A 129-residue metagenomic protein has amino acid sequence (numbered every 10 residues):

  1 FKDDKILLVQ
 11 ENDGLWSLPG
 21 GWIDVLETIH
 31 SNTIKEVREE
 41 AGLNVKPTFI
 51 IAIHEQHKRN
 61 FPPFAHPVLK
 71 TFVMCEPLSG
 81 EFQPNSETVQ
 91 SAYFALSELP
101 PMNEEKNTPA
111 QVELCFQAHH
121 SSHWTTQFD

Functional and structural regions predicted by a protein language model:
F1-L18, V45, F49: N-terminal strand-loop-strand
I6, G80-Q83: Short helix-loop capping/hinge motifs at secondary-structure junctions, enriched in acidic/polar residues
L8, F72-M74, Y93: Conserved hydrophobic/aromatic beta-strand scaffold that supports enzyme active sites
W16, S86-D129: Nudix hydrolase/Nudix homology domain
L18-I50, V73: The catalytic Nudix box helix
I23, P77-L78, L99: Hydrophobic pocket-lining residues within nucleotide cofactor-binding pockets
R38, L43, F49-P67: Mid-protein regulatory/catalytic core that forms ligand/cofactor-binding pockets and protein-protein interaction
Q56-E81, C115: Active-site-adjacent beta-strand/loop module that shapes the phosphate/pyrophosphate-binding cleft
